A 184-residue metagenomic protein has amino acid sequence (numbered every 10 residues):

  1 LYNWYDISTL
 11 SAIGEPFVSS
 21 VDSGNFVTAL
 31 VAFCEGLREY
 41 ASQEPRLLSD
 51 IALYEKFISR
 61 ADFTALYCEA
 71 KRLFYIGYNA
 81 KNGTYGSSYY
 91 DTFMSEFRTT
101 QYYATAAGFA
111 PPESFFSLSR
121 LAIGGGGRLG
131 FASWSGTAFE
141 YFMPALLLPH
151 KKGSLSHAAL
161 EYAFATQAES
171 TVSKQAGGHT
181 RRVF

Functional and structural regions predicted by a protein language model:
L1-F184: Ser/Thr/Asn(+Pro)-rich, low-complexity disordered segments
